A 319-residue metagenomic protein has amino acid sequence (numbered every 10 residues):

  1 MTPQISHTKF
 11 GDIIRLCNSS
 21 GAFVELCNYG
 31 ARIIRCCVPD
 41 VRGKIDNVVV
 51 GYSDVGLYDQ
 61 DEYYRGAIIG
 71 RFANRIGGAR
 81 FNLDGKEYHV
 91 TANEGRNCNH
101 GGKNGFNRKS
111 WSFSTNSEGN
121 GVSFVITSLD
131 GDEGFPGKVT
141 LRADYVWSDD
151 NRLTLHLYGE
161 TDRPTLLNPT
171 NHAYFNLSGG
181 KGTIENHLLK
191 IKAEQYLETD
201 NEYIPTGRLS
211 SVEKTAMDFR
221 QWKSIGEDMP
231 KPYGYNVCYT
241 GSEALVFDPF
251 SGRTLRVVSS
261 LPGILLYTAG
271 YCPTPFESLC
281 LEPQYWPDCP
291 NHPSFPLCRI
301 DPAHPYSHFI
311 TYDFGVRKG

Functional and structural regions predicted by a protein language model:
M1-G319: An exposed, glycine/acidic-rich loop-and-rim segment of catalytic or binding clefts
